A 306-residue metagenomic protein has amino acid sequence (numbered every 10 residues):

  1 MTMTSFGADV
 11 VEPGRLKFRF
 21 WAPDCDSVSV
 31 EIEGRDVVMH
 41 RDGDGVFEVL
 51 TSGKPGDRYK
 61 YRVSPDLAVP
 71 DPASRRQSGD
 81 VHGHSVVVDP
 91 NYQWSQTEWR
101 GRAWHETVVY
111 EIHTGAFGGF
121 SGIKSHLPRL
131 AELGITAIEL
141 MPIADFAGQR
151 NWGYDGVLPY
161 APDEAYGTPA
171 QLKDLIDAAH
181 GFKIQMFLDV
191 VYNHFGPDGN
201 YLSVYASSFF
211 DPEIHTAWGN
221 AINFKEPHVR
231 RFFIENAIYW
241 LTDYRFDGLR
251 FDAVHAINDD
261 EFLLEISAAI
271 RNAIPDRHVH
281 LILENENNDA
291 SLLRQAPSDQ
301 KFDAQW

Functional and structural regions predicted by a protein language model:
M1-K17, V38-E111, G118: The feature marks proteins involved in alpha-glucan
F20, Y61, I112, L130 (+7 more regions): Conserved, mostly hydrophobic/aromatic
W21-S27, K54: Short proline/glycine-enriched turn/loop motifs at strand-loop junctions of beta-rich domains
Y110-S121, D155-P169, H215-R231, D247-D260 (+1 more regions): The substrate-binding groove and active-site-proximal loops of carbohydrate-active enzymes, especially glycoside
L130-D174, F195-G196, L202-S207: Aromatic-lined carbohydrate-binding/catalytic grooves of carbohydrate-active enzymes
N151-L158, P162, Y192-T216, I266-A268 (+1 more regions): Aromatic- and acidic-residue-enriched segments that line the glycan-binding/catalytic groove of carbohydrate-active
V204-V229, F233-T242, A269: Catalytic cores of eukaryotic secretory-pathway lumenal/extracellular enzymes that build and remodel glycoconjugates
A253-W306: Active-site-proximal helices and loops of the catalytic beta/alpha 8
